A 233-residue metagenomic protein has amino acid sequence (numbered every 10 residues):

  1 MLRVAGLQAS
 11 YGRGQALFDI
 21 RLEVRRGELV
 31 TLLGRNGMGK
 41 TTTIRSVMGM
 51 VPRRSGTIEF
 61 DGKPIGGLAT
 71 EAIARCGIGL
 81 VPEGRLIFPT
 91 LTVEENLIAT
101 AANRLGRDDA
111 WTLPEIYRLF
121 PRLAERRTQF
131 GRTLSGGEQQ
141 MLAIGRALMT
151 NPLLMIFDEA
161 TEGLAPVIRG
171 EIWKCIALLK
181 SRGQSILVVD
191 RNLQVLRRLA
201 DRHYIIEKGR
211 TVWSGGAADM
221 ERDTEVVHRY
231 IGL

Functional and structural regions predicted by a protein language model:
G12, L68, L86, V93-W111 (+3 more regions): ABC-type ATPase nucleotide-binding domains, specifically the catalytic core motifs of the NBD
L33-R35: The feature captures the beta-strand-to-loop junction immediately N-terminal to the Walker
M48: Helix-to-loop junction immediately C-terminal to a conserved catalytic motif
G56-I65, C76, D109-L113, G215: Conserved ABC transporter NBD signature motif
F130-L134, E138: Conserved ABC ATPase signature
A147-L148: ABC ATPase C-loop
M155-E159: Catalytic Walker B motif of ABC-type/P-loop ATPase nucleotide-binding domains
L196-R198: A short, surface-exposed alpha-helical micro-motif characterized by mixed small hydrophobic and charged/polar residues
